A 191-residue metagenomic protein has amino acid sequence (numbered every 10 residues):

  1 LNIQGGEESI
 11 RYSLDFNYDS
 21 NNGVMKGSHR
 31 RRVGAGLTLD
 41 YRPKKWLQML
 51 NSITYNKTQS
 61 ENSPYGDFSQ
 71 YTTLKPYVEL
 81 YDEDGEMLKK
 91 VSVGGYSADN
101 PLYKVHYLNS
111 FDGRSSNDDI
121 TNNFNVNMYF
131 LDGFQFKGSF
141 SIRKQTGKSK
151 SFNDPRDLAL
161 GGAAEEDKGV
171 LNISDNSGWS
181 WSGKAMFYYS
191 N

Functional and structural regions predicted by a protein language model:
L1, G23-S28, G34, T38-T121 (+1 more regions): Surface-exposed loop/interface segments of Gram-negative outer-membrane beta-barrel transport/assembly proteins
G5-S9, Y18: A generic beta-sheet turn/junction motif
E7-E8, R42-K44, Y129-L131: Outer-membrane beta-barrel channels and translocator barrels
S9-R11, Q48, Q135: Outer-membrane beta-barrel architecture
F16-N22: Transmembrane beta-strand segments that form the barrel wall of outer-membrane beta-barrel proteins
